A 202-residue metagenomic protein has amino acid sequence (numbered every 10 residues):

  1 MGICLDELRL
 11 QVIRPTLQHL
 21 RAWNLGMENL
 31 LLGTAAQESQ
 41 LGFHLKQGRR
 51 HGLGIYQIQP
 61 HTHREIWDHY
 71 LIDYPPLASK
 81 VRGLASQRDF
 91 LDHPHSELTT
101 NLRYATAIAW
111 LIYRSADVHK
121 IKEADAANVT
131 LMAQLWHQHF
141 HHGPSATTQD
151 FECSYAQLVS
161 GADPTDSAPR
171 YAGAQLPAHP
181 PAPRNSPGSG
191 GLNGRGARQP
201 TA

Functional and structural regions predicted by a protein language model:
M1-G42: Export/targeting segments at the very N-terminus of extracytoplasmic proteins
T16-L20, E38-S39, L45, I112-D117 (+1 more regions): Sec/Tat-exported extracytoplasmic proteins
A35-S39, K120-A146: Acidic helix/loop microenvironments that form the catalytic cleft of cell-wall polysaccharide enzymes
R50-R88: Substrate-binding/active-site groove segments that recognize and process beta-1,4-linked N-acetyl-hexosamine
E65-D68, D89, H93, Y113-V129: Substrate-binding/catalytic groove segments of enzymes that remodel or degrade extracellular structural polymers
R88-L111: Alpha-helix-centered segments that form part of catalytic cores
T148-R184, G190: Long, charge-rich low-complexity segments
A182-A202: Long, low-complexity, intrinsically disordered segments
